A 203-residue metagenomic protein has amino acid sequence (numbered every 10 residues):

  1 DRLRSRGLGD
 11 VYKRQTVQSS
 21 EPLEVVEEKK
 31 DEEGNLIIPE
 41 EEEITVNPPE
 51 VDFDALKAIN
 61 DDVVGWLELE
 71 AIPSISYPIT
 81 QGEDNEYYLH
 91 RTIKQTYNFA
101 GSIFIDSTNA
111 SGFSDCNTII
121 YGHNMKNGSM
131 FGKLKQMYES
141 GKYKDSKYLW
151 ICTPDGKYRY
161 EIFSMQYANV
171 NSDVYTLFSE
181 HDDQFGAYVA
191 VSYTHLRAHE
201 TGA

Functional and structural regions predicted by a protein language model:
D1-Q15, H195-A203: Single conserved hydrophobic/aromatic residue that forms the stacking wall/gate of nucleotide- or nucleobase-binding
K13-L56: N-terminal, intrinsically disordered, polar/charged segments of Gram-positive cell-envelope systems that serve as
T45-V63, D84-N109, S129-E139, K144-Y148 (+1 more regions): N-terminal post-signal-peptidase region of extra-cytosolic proteins
I72-S74, D155: Glycine-centered tight beta-turn/hairpin loop motif at sheet-sheet or coil-to-beta transitions
S76-Q81, Y160-S164: Short, surface-exposed loop motifs enriched in S/T, G, D/E and P with embedded aromatic residues
F104-V174: Mid-length scaffold segments of soluble, non-membrane domains
S164-A190: Acidic, glycine-rich loop-and-strand cores that form catalytic or ligand-binding grooves in diverse globular domains
